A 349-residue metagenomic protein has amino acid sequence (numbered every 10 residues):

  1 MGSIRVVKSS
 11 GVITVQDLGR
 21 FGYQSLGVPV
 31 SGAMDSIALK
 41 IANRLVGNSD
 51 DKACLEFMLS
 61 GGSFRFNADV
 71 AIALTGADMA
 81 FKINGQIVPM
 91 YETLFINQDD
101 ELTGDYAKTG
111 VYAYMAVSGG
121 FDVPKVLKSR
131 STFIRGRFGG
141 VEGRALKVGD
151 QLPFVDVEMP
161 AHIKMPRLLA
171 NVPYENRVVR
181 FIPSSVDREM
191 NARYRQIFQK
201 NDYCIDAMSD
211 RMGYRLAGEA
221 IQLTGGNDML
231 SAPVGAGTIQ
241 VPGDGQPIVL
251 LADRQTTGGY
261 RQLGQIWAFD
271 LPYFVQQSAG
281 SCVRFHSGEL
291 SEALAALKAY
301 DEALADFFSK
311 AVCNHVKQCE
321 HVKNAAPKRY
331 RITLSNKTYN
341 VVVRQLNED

Functional and structural regions predicted by a protein language model:
M1-D349: Conserved "landmark" site that anchors the functional core of diverse proteins
